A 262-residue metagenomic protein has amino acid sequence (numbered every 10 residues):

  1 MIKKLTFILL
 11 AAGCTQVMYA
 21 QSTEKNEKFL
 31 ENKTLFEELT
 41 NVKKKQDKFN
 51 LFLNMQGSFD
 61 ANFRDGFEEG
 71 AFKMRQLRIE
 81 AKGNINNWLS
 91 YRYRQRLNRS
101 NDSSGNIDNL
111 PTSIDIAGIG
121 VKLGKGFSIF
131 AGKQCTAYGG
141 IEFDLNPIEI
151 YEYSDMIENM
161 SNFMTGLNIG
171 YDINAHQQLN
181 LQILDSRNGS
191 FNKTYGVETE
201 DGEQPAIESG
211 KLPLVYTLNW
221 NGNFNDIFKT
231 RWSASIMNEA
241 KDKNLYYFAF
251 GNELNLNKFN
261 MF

Functional and structural regions predicted by a protein language model:
M1-N32: Cleavable N-terminal export/targeting peptides
T6-I8, A20, L30, E37 (+3 more regions): Compositionally biased, low-structure terminal segments
A20, D144-P147, G196: Short, glycine/charged-enriched secondary-structure capping and boundary segments
Q21-T34, D47-D65, S233-S235: Short glycine/proline- and aromatic-enriched beta-strand/turn motifs that initiate or cap beta-hairpins
T23, E37, S100-D102, P111 (+2 more regions): Signature for the C-terminal beta-barrel architecture of outer-membrane proteins
T40-A61, G66-G189, N221-F224: Outer membrane beta-barrel
